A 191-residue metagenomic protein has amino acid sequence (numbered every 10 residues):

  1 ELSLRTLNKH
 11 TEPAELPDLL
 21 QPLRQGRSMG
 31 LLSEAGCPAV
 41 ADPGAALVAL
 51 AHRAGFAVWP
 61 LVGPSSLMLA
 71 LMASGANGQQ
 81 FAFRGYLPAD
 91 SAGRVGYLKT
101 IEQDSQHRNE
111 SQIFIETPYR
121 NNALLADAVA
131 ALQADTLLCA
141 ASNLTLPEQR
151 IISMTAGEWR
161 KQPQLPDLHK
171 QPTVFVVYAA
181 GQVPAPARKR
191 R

Functional and structural regions predicted by a protein language model:
E1-L2, A54-F56, N77-F81, N109-E110 (+1 more regions): Short glycine-/polar-rich loops that comprise or flank the Walker A/P-loop and associated switch/sensor motifs
E1-W59: Class I S-adenosyl-L-methionine
L4, R24-S28, H107-R191: A contiguous loop/helix-start segment that scaffolds small-molecule binding in enzyme catalytic cores
H10-E15, A89-A92, T145-Q149, Q182-P184: A short acidic, often aromatic-flanked loop/helix-cap motif at beta-alpha or helix-coil junctions that lines enzyme
P17, D42, A70-A73, G93-G96 (+3 more regions): Short, well-ordered secondary-structure micro-motifs
S33, P60-G63, F114, A140: General beta-strand structural signal in soluble alpha/beta enzymes
G36-A39, S66, Y119-R120: Gly/Ser/Thr-rich loops at beta-strand to alpha-helix junctions that form or flank small-molecule/cofactor-binding
A46-D104: Class I SAM-dependent methyltransferase SAM-binding "motif I" and its flanking Rossmann-like core
